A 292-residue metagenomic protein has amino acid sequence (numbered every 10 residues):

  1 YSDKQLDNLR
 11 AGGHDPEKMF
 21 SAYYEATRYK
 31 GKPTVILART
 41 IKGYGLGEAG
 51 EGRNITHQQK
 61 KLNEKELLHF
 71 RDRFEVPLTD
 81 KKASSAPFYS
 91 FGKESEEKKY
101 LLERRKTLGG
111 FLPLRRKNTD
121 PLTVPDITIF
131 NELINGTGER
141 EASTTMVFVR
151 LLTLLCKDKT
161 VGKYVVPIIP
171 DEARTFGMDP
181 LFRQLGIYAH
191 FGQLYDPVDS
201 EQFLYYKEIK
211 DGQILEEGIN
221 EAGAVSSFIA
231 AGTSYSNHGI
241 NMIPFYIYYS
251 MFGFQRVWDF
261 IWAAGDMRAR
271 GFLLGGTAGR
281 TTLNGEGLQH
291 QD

Functional and structural regions predicted by a protein language model:
Y1-G92, H290-D292: Glycine-rich ThDP/TPP pyrophosphate-binding loop and its adjacent helix/strand module within ThDP-dependent enzymes
Y1-L9, E17, S21, A86-D292: Thiamine diphosphate
